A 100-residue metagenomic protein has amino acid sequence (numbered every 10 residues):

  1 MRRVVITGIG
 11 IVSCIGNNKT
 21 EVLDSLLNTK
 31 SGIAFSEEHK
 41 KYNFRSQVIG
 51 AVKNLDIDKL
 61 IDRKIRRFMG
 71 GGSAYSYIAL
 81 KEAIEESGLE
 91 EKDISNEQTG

Functional and structural regions predicted by a protein language model:
M1-G100: Conserved "HGTGT" condensation-loop signature of ketosynthase/thiolase-family condensing enzymes that catalyze
